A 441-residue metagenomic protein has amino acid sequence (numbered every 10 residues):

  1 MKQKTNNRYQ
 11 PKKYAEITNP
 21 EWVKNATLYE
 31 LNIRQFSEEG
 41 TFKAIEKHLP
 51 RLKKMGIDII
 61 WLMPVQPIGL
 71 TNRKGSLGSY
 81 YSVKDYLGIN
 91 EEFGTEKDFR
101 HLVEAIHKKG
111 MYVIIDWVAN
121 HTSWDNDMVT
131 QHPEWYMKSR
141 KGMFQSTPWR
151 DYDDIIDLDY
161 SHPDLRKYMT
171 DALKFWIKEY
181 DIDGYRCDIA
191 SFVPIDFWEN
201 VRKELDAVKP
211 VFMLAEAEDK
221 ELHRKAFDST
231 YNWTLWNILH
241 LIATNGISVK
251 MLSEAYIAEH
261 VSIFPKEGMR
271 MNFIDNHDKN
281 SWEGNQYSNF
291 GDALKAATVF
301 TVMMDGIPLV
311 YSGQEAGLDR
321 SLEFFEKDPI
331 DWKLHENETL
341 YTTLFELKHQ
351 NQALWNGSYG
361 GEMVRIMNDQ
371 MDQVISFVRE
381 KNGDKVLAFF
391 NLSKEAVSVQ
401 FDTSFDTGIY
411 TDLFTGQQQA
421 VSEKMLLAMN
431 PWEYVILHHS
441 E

Functional and structural regions predicted by a protein language model:
M1-W61, P67, R100, A105 (+4 more regions): Carbohydrate-interacting/catalytic domains
K2-K12, K178, D188-R270, F300 (+6 more regions): Active-site-proximal helices and loops of the catalytic beta/alpha 8
Y9-L28, R34-E46, P50-D58, P64-Y180 (+2 more regions): Substrate-binding/active-site clefts of carbohydrate-active enzymes
R34-F36, V65, V118-N120, A190-F192 (+2 more regions): Active-site beta-loop-alpha junctions enriched in small/polar residues
I68-R73, H121-N126, V193-D196, E221-R224 (+3 more regions): Short catalytic/ligand-binding loop motif for oxyanion handling, primarily in non-cytosolic enzymes, centered on
I114-I115, R186, L214, F273 (+2 more regions): Generic enzyme active-site microenvironment
P265-S288: Active-site clefts of carbohydrate-active enzymes
